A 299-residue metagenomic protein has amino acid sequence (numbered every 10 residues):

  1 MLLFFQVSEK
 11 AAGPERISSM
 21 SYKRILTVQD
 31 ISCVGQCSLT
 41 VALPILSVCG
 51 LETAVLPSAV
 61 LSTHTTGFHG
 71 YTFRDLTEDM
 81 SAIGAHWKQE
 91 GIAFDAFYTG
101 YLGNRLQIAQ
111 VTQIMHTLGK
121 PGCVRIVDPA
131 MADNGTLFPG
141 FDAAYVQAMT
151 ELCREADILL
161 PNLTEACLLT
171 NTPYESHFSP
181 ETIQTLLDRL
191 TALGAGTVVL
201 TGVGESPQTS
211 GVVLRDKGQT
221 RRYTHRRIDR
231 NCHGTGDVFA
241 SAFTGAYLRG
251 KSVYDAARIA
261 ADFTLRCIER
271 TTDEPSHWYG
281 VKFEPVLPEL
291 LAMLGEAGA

Functional and structural regions predicted by a protein language model:
F4-S19: Short, Lys/Arg-enriched N-terminal segments with co-localized hydrophobic residues within the first ~10-30 amino acids
S21-V127, M131-P139, P288-A292, E296: Conserved N-terminal subdomain of the carbohydrate kinase-like
V28, C49, W87-E90, T117-L118 (+8 more regions): Change "in soluble alpha/beta enzymes" to "in soluble alpha/beta proteins
P139-T220, K251-Y254: Conserved phosphate/ATP/ADP-binding segment of small-molecule kinases
L168, R230-V253, A257: Short, small-residue alpha-helix embedded
R221-H233: Short pre-catalytic strand/loop immediately N-terminal to key active-site residues, enriched for Gly-Thr
Y254-A299: Charged C-terminal helix
